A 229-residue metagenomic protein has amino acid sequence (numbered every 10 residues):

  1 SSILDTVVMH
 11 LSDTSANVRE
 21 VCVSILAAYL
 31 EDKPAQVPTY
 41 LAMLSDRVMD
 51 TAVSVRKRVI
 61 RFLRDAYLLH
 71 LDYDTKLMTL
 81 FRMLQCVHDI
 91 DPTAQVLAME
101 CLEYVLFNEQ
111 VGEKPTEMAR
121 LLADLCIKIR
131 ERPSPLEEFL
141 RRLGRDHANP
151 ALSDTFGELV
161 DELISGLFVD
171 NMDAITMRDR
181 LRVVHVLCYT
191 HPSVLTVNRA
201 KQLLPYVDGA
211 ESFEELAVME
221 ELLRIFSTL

Functional and structural regions predicted by a protein language model:
S1-L229: Extended alpha-solenoid helical-repeat scaffolds
